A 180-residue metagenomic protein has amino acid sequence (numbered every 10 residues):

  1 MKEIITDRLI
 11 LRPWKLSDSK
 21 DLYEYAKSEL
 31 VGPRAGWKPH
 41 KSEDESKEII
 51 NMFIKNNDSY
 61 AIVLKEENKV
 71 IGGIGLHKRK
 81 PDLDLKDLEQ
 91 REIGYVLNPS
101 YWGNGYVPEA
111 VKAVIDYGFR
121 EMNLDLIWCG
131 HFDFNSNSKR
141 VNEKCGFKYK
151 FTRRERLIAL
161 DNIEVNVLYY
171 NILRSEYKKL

Functional and structural regions predicted by a protein language model:
M1-L30, V63-L180: Acyl-donor (CoA/ACP) binding surface of acyl/acetyltransferases
L30-N51: Conserved GNAT-fold acetyl-CoA-binding loop/helix
I50-A61: A short helix-loop-beta-strand connector motif used in the catalytic cores of GNAT acetyltransferases and, in some
